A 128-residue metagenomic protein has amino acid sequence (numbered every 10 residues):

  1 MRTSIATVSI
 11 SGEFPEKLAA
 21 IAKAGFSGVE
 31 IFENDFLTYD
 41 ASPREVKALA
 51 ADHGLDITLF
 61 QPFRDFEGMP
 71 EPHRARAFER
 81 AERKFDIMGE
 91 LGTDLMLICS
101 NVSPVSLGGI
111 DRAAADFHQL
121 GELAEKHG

Functional and structural regions predicted by a protein language model:
M1, G25-E30, K126-G128: Short, surface-exposed connector motifs at secondary-structure boundaries
M1-S9, K47, A51: Mobile, glycine- and charge-enriched loop segments and immediately flanking short secondary-structure elements within
R2-T7, V29-I31, I57-P62, M96-I98: Hydrophobic faces of well-ordered beta-strands that scaffold small-molecule active sites in alpha/beta enzyme cores
I5, I21, V29, A50 (+3 more regions): Conserved, mostly hydrophobic/aromatic
V8-P15, F32-P43, D65-A75, S103-G108: Acidic-and-aromatic substrate-binding clefts and catalytic sites of carbohydrate-active enzymes
P15-D35, K84, L91-G92: Catalytic domains of carbohydrate-active enzymes, especially glycoside hydrolases
T38-I57, A115: Short acidic, glycine/proline-enriched helix-loop-strand junctions
D52, E67-G128: Active-site acidic/histidine proton-transfer and metal-coordination neighborhood in alpha/beta enzyme cores
